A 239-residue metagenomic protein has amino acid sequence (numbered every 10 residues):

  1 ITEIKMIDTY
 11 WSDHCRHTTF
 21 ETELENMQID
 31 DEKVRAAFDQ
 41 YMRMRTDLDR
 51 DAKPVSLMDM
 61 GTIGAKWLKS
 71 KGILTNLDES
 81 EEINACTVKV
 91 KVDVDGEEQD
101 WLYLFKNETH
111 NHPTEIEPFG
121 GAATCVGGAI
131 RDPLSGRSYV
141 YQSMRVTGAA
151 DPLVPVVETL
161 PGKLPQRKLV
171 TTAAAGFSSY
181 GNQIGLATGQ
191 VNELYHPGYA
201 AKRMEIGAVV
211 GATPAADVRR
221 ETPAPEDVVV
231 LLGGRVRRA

Functional and structural regions predicted by a protein language model:
I1-A239: Core nucleic-acid recognition elements
